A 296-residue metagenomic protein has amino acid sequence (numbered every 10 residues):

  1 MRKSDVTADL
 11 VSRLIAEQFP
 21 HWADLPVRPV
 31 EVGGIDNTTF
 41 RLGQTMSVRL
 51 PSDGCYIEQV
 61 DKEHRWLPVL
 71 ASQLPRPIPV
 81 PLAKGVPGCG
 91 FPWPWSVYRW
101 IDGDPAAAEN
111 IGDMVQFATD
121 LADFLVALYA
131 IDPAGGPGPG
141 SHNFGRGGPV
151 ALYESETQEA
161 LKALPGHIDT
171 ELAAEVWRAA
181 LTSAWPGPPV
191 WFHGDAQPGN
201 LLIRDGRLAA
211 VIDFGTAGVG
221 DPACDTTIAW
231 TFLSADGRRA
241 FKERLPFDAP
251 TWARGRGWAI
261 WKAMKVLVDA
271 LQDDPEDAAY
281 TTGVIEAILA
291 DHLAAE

Functional and structural regions predicted by a protein language model:
M1-H21: Juxta-kinase regulatory segment immediately upstream of eukaryotic protein kinase catalytic domains
S4, D24-A151, E159-I168, P186 (+1 more regions): ATP-binding pocket architecture of kinase catalytic cores
R13, E17, W230-E296: A conserved long alpha-helix in the C-terminal portion of kinase-like catalytic domains
I57, P189-F192, Q197-G257: Active-site Asp-x-Gly
F117-D120, P222, A259, A263: An acidic site on a long C-lobe helix of protein kinase domains
G140-W185, R244, P250-R254, A279-V284: Helical cap/lid subdomains and adjacent loops of hydrolase enzymes that gate the active-site channel and determine
